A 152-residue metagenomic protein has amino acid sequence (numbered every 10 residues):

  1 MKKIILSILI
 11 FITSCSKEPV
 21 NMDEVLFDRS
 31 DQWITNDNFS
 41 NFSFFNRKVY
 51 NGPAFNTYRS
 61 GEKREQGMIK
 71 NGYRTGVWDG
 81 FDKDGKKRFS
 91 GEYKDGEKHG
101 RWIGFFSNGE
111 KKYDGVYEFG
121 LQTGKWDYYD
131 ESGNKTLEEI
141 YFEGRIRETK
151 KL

Functional and structural regions predicted by a protein language model:
M1-I4, K17: Positively charged n-region of N-terminal signal peptides that target proteins for export
I4-T13: Sec-dependent N-terminal signal peptides
T13-L152: Glycine/tyrosine- and acidic-biased, solvent-exposed loop/turn segments at the edges of beta-strands
